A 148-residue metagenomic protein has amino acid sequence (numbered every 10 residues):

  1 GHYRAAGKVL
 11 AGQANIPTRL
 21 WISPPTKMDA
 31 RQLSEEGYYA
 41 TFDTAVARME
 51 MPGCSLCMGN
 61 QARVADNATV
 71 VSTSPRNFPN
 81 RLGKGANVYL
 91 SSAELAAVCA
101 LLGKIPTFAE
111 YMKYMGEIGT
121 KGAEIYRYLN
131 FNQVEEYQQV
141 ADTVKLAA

Functional and structural regions predicted by a protein language model:
G1-A148: Fe-S-dependent hydro-lyases/dehydratases of central metabolism
